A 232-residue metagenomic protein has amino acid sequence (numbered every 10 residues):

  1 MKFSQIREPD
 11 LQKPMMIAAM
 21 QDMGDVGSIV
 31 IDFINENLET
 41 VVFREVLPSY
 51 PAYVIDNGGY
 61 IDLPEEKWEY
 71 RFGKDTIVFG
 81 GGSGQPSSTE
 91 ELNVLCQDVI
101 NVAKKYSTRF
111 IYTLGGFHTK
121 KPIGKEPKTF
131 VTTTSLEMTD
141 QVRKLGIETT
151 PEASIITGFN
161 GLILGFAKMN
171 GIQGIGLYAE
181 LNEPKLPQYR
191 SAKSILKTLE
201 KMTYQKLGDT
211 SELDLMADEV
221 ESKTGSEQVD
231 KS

Functional and structural regions predicted by a protein language model:
M1-S83: N-terminal short beta-loop-beta anion/metal-coordinating cradle
M20-V26, P86, G116-K121, T157 (+1 more regions): Gly/Ser/Thr-rich loops at beta-strand to alpha-helix junctions that form or flank small-molecule/cofactor-binding
D32-E36, C96-Q97, A192-I195: Short, solvent-exposed amphipathic alpha-helical segments in soluble enzyme and RNA/protein-processing domains
V41, D98-I111, K168-Q173, M202-L207: Secondary-structure boundary elements
E45, I77-F79, Y112, Q173-Y178: Hydrophobic/aromatic beta-strand patches that form the interior of the parallel beta-sheet core in alpha/beta enzyme
P86-S87, E91-E137: Internal, conserved structured core segments that host functional sites
K120-E200: Catalytic cores of processing enzymes, dominated by hydrolases/peptidases, characterized by acidic/His-rich
P184-S232: A conserved C-terminal secondary-structure "cap"
